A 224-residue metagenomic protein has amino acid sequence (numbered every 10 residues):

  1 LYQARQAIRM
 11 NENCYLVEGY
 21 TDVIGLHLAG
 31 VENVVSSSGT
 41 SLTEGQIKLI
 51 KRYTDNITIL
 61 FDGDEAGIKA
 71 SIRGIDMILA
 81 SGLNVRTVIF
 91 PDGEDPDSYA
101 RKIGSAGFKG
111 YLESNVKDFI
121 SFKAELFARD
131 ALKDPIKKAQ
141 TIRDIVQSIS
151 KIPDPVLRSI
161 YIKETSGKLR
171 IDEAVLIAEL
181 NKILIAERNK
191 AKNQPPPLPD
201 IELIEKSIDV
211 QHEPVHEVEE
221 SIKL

Functional and structural regions predicted by a protein language model:
R5-C14, S41-I57, D62-L224: A charged alpha-helical hairpin associated with nucleic-acid processing machineries
L16-E18: Short hydrophobic beta-strand that contains or immediately precedes a catalytic carboxylate
Y20-H27: Acidic, divalent-metal-coordinating active-site segment for phosphoryl/phosphodiester hydrolysis, typified by short
D22, N33, A66: Residues immediately C-terminal
E32-G39, I177: Short hydrophobic/aromatic-enriched beta-strand-loop microsegments
